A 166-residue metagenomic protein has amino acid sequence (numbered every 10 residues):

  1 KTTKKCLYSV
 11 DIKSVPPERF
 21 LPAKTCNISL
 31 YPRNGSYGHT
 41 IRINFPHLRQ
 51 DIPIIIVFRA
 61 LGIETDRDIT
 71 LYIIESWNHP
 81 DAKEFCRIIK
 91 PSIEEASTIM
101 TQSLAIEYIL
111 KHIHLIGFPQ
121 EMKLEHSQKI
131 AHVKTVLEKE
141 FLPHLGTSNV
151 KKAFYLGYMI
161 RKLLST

Functional and structural regions predicted by a protein language model:
K1-T166: N-terminal non-catalytic structural scaffold regions of very large proteins
